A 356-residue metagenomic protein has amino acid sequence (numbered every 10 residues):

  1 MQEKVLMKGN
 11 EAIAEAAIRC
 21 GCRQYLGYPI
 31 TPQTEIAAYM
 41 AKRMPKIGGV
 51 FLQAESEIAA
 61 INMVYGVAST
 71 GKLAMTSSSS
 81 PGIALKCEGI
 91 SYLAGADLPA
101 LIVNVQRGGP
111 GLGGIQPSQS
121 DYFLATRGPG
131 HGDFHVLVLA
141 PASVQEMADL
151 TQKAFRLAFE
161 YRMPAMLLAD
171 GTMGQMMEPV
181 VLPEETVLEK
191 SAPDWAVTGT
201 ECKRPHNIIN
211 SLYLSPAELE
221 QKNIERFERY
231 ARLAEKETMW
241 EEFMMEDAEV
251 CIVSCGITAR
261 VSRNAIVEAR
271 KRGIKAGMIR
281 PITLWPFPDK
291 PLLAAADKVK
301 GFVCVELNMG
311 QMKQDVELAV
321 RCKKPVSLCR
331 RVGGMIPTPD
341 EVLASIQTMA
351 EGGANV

Functional and structural regions predicted by a protein language model:
M1-G128, H135, S143, V332 (+2 more regions): Thiamine diphosphate
K8-A12, F227-V250, R263: Glycine-/acidic-rich phosphate or pyrophosphate-binding loops and their flanking alpha/beta elements
Q33, R162-E242: Conformationally flexible catalytic loops at phosphate/diphosphate-handling active centers
R107-G109, A169-M176, G256-T258, M309 (+1 more regions): Glycine-rich beta-alpha junction loops
P117-D170: Conserved thiamine diphosphate
S262-A295: Generic long, charged, amphipathic alpha-helical segments
E306-V356: Peripheral docking tails and interdomain loops at the edges of cofactor- or intermediate-handling domains
